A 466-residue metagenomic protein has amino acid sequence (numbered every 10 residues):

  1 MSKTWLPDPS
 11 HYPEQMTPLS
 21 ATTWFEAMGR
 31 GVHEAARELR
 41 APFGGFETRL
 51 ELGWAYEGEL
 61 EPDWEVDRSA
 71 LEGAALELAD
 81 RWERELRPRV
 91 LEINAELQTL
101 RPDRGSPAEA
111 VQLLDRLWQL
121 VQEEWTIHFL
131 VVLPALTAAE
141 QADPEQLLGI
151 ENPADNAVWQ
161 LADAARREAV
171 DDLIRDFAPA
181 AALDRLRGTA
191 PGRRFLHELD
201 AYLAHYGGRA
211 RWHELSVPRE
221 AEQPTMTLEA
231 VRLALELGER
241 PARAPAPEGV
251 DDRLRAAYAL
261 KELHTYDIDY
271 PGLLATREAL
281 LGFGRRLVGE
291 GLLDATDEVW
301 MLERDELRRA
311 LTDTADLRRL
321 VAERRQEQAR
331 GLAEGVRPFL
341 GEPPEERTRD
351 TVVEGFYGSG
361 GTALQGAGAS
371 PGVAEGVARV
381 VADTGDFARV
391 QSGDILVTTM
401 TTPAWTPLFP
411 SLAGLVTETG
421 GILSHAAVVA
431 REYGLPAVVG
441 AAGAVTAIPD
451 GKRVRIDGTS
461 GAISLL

Functional and structural regions predicted by a protein language model:
M1-A363, A367: Contiguous hydrophobic, helix-prone segments at protein termini that mediate membrane targeting/anchoring
F46-T48, R211, T296-E298, G360 (+4 more regions): Generic structural motif recognizing short loop/turn segments at the entrances and edges of beta-strands
E298, E342, T348, V373-E375 (+2 more regions): Residue-level recognition of conserved structural "scaffold" positions that shape functional pockets and channels
D350-D394: Phosphate-handling DNA/RNA-contact segment within nucleic-acid enzymes
A378-D394, T399-L466: Acidic, glycine-rich flexible loop/linker segments
